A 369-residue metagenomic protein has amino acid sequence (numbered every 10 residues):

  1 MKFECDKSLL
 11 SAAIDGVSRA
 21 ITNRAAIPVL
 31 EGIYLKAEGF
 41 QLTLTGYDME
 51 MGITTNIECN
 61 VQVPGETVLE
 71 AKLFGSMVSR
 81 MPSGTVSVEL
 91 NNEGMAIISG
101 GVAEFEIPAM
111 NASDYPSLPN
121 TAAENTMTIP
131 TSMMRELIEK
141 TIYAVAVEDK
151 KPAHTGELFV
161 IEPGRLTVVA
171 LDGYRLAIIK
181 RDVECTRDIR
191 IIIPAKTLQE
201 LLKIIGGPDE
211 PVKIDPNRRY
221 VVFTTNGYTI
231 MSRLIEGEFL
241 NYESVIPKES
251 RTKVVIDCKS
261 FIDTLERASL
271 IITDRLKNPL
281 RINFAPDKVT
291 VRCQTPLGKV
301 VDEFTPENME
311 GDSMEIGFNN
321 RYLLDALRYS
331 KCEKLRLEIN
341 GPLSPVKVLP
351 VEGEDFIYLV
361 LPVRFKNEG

Functional and structural regions predicted by a protein language model:
M1-G369: Structural preference for solvent-exposed beta-strand-turn elements and adjacent flexible terminal/loop segments within
